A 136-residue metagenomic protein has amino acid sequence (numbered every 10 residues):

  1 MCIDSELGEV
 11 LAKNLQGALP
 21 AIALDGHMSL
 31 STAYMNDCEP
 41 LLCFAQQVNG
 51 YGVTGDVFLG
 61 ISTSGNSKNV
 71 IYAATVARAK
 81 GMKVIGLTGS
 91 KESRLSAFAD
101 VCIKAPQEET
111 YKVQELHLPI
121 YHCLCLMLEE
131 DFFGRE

Functional and structural regions predicted by a protein language model:
M1-G134: Glycine-rich phosphate-binding loops that contact phosphosugars or nucleotide phosphates
